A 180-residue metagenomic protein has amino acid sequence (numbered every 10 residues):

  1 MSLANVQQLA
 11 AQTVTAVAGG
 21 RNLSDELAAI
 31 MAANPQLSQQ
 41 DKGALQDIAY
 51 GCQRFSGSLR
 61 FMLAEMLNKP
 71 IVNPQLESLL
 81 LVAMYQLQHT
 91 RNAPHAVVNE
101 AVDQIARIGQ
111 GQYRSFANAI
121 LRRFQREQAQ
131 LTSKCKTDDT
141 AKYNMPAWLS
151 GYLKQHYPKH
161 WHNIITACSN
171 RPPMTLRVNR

Functional and structural regions predicted by a protein language model:
M1-R180: Class I Rossmann-like S-adenosyl-L-methionine
